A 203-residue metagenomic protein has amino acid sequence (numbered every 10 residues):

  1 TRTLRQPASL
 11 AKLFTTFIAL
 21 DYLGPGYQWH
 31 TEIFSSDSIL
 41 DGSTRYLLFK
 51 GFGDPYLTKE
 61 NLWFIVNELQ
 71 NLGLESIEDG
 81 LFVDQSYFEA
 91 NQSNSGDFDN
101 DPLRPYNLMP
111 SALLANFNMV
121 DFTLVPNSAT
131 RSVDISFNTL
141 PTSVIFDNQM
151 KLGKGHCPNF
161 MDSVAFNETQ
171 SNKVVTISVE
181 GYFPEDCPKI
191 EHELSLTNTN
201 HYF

Functional and structural regions predicted by a protein language model:
R2-I18, Y22, G26: Short active-site loop at a secondary-structure junction that contains or immediately precedes the catalytic residue(s)
Y22-F203: Conserved serine DD-peptidase/penicillin-binding transpeptidase domain and beta-lactam-recognizing active-site
